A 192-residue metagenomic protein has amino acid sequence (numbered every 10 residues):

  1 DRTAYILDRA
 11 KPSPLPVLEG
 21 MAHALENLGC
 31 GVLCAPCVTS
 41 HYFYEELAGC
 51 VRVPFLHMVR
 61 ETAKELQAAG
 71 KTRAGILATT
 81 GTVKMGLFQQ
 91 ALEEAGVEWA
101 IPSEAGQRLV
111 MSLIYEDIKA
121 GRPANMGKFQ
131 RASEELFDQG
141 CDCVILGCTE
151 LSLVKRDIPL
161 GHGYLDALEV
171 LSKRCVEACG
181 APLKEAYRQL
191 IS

Functional and structural regions predicted by a protein language model:
D1-S192: Non-catalytic structural scaffold of enzyme domains
